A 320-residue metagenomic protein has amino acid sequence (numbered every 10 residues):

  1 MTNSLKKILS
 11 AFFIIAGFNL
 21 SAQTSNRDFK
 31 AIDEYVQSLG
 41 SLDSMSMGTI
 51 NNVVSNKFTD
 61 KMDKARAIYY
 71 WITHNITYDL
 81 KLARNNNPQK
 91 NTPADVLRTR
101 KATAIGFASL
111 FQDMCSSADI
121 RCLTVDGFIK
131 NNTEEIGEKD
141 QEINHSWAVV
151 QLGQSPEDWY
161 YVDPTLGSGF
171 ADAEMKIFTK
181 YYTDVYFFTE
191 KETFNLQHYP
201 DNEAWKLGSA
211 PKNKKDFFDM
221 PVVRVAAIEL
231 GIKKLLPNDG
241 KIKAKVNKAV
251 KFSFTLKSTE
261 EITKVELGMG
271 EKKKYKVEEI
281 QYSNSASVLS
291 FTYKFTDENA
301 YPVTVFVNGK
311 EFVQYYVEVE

Functional and structural regions predicted by a protein language model:
M1-S25: Bacterial Sec-dependent N-terminal signal peptides
I15, N91-T92, Y182: Residue-level signal for pocket-adjacent positions within structured domains
T24-T103, S109-Q112: Secondary-structure boundary elements
I50-V54, V149, P302: A generic structural signal for ordered secondary structure
S109-F188: Hydrophobic/aromatic-rich core segments of domains that either
Q141, Y160, D172-E320: Alpha-helical and coiled-coil interaction segments, frequently adjacent to or embedded within charge-biased
